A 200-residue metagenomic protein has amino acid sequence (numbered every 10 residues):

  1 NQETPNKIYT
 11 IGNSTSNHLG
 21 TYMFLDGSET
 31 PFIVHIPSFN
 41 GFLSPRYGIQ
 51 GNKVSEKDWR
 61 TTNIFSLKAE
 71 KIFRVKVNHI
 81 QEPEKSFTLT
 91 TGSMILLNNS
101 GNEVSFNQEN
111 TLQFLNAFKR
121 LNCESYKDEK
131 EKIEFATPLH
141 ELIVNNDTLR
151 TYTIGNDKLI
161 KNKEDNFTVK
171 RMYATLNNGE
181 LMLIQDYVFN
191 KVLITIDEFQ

Functional and structural regions predicted by a protein language model:
N1-Q200: Soluble, acidic/polar mature domains that operate outside membranes
